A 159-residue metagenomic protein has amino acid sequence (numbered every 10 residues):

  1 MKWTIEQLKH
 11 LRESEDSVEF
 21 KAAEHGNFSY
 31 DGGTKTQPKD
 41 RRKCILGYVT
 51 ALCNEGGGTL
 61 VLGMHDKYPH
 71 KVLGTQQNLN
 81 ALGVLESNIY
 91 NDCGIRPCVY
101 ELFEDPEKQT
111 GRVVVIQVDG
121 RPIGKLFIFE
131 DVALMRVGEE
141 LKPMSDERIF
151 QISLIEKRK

Functional and structural regions predicted by a protein language model:
M1-K159: Conserved N-terminal catalytic/coupling substructures associated with nucleotide/phosphate chemistry
